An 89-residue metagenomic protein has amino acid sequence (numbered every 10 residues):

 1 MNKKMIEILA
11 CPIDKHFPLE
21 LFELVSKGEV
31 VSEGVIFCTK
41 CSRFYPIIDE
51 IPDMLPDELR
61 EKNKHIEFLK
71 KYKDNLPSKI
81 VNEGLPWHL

Functional and structural regions predicted by a protein language model:
M1-L89: Replace "small metal-dependent catalytic modules" with "small catalytic or cofactor-binding modules
